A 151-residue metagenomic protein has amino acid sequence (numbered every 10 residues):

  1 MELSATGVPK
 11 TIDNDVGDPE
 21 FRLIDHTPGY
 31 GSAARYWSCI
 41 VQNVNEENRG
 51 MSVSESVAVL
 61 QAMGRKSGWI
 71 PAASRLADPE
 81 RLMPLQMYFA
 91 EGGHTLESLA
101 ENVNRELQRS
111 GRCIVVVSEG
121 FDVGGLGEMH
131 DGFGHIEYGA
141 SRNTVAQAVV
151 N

Functional and structural regions predicted by a protein language model:
M1-T6, L23-N151: Accessory alpha-helical/coil subdomains and C-terminal extensions that flank or cap enzyme catalytic cores
D13-F21: Glycine-rich, charge-decorated loop segments at or immediately adjacent to ligand/cofactor-binding or catalytic sites
